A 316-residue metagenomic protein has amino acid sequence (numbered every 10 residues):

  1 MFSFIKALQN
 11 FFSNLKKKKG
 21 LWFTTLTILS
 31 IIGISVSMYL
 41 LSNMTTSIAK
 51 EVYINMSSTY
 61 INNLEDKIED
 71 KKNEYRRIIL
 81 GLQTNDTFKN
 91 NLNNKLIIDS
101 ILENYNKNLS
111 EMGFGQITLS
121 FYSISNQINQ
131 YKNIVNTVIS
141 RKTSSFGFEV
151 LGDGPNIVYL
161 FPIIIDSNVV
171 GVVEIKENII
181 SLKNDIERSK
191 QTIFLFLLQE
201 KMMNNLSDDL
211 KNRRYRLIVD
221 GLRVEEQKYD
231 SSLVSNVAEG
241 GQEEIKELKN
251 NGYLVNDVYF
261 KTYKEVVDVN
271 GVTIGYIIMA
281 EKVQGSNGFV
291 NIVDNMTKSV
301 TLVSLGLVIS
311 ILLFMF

Functional and structural regions predicted by a protein language model:
F2-S47, K298-M315: Extreme N-terminal signal-anchor transmembrane helix of membrane signaling/transducer proteins, especially in bacteria
G20-N94, N104-Q116: Juxtamembrane extracytoplasmic/periplasmic/luminal helical "stalk" adjacent to the first N-terminal
I97-E111, T143-F146, I164-L217, V290-D294: Solvent-exposed, extracytoplasmic
S110-G113, T118-K176, D185-I186: Extracytoplasmic/periplasmic ligand-binding sensor regions of membrane-associated signaling proteins
S123-I134, I157-F161, M203-D220, E225: Amphipathic coiled-coil signal-relay and dimerization helices
N133-S144, E225-G252: Soluble sensory domains of the PAS superfamily and closely related sensory modules
V150-G171, S181-S189, K249-G285: Extracytoplasmic
K282-S304: Membrane-interface helix-start motif
